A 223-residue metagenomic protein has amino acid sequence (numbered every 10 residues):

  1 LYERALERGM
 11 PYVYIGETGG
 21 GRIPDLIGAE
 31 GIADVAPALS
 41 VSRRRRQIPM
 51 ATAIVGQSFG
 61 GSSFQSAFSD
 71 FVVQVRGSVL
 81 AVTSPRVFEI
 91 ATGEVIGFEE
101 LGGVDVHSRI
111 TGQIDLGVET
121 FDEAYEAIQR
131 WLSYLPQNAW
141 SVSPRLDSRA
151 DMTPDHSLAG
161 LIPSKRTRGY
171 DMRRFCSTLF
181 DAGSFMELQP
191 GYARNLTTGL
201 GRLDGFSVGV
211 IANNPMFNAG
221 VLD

Functional and structural regions predicted by a protein language model:
L1-P24, L200-N214: A structural preference for short, pocket-lining loop segments at secondary-structure junctions
L1-Y2, S40, G61, V104 (+2 more regions): Generic recognition of flexible, low-complexity loop/linker segments
M10-P11, A38-S40, I48-P49, R194-T198 (+1 more regions): Short glycine-rich loop/turn motifs
G16-W140: Conserved catalytic cores of soluble enzyme domains, especially glycine-rich substrate-binding beta-alpha loops
S84-P85, D105-G112, A150-L158, G209-A212: Short acidic (Asp/Glu) and glycine-rich catalytic loops that position anionic groups and cofactors
D115-C176: Terminal amphipathic helices with adjacent charged low-complexity linkers/tails
R168-D223: Non-catalytic terminal/interface segments that mediate subunit docking, oligomerization, and allosteric communication
